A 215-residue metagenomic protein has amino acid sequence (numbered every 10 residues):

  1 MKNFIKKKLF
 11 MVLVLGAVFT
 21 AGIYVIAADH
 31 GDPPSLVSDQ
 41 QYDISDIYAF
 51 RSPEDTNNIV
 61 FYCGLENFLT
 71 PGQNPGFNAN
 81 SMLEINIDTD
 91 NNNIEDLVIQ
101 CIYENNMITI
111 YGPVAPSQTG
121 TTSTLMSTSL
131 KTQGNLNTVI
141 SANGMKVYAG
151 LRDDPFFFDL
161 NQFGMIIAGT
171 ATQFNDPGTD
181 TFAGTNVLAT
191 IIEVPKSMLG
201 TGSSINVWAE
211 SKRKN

Functional and structural regions predicted by a protein language model:
M1-K2, V18: A general, composition-driven signal for non-globular sequence regions
K2-V12: Bacterial N-terminal signal peptides that target proteins for export
M11-T20: Bacterial N-terminal signal peptides
V14, V25-I26: Cleavable N-terminal signal peptides
I26-N215: Surface-exposed extracytoplasmic segments
